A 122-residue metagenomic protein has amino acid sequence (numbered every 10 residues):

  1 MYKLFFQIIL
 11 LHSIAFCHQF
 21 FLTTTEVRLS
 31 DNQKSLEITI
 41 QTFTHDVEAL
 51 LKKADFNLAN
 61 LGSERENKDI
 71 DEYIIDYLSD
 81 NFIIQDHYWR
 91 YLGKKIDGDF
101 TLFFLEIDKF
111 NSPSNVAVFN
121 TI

Functional and structural regions predicted by a protein language model:
M1, C17-H18: Absolute protein N-terminus
L4-S13: Sec-dependent N-terminal signal peptides
H18-I122: N-terminal soluble domains immediately following signal/targeting peptides that reside in extracytoplasmic
